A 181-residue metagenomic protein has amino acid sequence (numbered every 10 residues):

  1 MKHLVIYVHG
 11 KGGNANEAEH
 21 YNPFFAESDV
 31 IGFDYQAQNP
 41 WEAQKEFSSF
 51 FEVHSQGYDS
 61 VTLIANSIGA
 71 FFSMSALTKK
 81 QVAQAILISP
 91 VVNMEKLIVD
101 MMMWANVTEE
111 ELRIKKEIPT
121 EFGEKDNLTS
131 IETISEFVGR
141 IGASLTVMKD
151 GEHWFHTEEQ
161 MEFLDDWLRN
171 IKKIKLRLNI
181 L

Functional and structural regions predicted by a protein language model:
M1-N39: Short, surface-exposed "cap/lid" segments of acyl-processing enzymes
N16, N127-T133, H156: Conserved alpha/beta-hydrolase "acid-adjacent" motif
E17, A37-Q56: Alpha/beta-hydrolase active-site loop
I31, G139-W154: Catalytic histidine neighborhood in serine/cysteine hydrolases with alpha/beta-hydrolase-type architecture
Y35-Q36, I86-K96: Active-site nucleophile loop of the alpha/beta-hydrolase fold
W41-E42, G151-F163: Catalytic histidine-centered segment of alpha/beta-hydrolase-like enzymes
I64-M74: Gly/Ala-rich beta-loop-alpha elbow adjacent to hydrolase catalytic centers
I114-K115, T120-F122: Short beta-strand/loop motif that positions the catalytic acidic residue of the alpha/beta-hydrolase fold
